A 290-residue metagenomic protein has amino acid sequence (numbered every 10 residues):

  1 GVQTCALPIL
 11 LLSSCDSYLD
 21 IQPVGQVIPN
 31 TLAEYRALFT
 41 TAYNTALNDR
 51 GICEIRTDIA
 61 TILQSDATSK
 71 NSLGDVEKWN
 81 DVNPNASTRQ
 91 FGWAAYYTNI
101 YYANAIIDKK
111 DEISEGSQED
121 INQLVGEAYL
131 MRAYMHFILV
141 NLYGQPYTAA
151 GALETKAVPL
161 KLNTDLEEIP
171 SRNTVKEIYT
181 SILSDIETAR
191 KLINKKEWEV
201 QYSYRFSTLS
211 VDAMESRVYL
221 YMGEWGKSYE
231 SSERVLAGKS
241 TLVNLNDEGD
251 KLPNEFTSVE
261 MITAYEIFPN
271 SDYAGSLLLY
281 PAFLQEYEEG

Functional and structural regions predicted by a protein language model:
G1-L7: Short, small-residue-biased leader/transition segments that mark boundaries at the very start of proteins
C15-T61: Membrane-proximal, proline-rich intrinsically disordered regions
L73-Y143, N173, K191-I193, W198: Conserved, well-structured interaction surfaces
Y102, I178, D185, L192 (+1 more regions): Alpha-helical solenoid repeat scaffolds, predominantly canonical TPR units
I121, S203-Y204: Short coil/turn linker motifs that delimit alpha-helical repeat modules in TPR/alpha-solenoid proteins
K227-G290: Hydrophobic-face positions in mid-chain alpha helices that act as interaction patches
